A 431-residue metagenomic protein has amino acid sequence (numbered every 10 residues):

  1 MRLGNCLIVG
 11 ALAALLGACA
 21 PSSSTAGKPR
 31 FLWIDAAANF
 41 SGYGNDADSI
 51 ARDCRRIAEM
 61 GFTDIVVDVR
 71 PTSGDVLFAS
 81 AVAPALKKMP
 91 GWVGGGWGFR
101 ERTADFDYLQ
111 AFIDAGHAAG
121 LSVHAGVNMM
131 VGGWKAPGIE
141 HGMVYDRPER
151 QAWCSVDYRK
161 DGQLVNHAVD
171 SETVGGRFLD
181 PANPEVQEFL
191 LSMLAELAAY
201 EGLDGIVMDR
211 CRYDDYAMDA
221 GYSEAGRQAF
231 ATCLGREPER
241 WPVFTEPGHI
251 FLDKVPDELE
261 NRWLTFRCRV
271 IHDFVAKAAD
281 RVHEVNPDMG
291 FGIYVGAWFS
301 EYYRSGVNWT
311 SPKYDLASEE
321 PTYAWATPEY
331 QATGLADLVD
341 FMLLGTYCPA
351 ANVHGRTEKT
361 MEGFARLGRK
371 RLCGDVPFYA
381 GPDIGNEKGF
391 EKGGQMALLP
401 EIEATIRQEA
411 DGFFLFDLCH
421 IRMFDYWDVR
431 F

Functional and structural regions predicted by a protein language model:
G27-A47, A125-Y200, H249-E260, S311-Y314 (+1 more regions): Active-site-adjacent "subsite" loops/lids of carbohydrate-active enzymes
S49-D75, Y200-E201, A332-M342, Q408-F413: Catalytic domains of carbohydrate-active enzymes, especially glycoside hydrolases
F62-A104: Aromatic-lined carbohydrate-binding/catalytic grooves of carbohydrate-active enzymes
F62-S73, Y108-V169, V207-R210, P287-G292: Glycine-rich, aromatic-flanked loop segments that form ligand/cofactor-binding clefts across common enzyme folds
L77-P90, V131-D170, R210-I250, R304-L316: Aromatic- and acidic-residue-enriched segments that line the glycan-binding/catalytic groove of carbohydrate-active
G132-K135, I139-E140, Y216, V285 (+2 more regions): Substrate-binding cleft/loops of secretory-pathway carbohydrate-active enzymes
S192-M193, Y200, G205-D209, D214-D215 (+2 more regions): Active-site neighborhood of glycoside hydrolase catalytic domains
A324-F431: Substrate-binding cleft of secreted/luminal carbohydrate-active enzymes
